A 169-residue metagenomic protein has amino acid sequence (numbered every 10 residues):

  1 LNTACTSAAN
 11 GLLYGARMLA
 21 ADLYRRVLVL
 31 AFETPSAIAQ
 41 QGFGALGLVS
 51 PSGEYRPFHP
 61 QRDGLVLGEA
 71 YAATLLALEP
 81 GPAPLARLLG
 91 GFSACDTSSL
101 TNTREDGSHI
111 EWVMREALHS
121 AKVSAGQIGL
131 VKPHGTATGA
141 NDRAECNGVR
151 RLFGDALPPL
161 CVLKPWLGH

Functional and structural regions predicted by a protein language model:
L1-A31, L67-P82, H169: Active-site-proximal alpha-helical scaffold in enzymes
L1-T3, H59-D63, L160-H169: Short pre-catalytic strand/loop immediately N-terminal to key active-site residues, enriched for Gly-Thr
L1-T3, P35-Q40, A125-R143: Conserved beta-ketoacyl condensing-enzyme motif
T3-S7, A31-S36, F92-D96, G135-A137 (+1 more regions): Acidic, glycine-rich active-site loops and adjacent beta-strand->loop/helix elements that engage anionic groups
S7, G11, V113-A121, L152: Stable alpha-helical structural segments in soluble proteins, enriched in small hydrophobic residues
Q40-S52, A144-L160: Acidic-glycine-rich active-site phosphate/pyrophosphate-binding loop
G53-A121, G129-L130: Condensing-enzyme catalytic core mediating Claisen C-C bond formation in acyl metabolism
L100-D106, T136-F153: Short glycine/threonine-rich loop-to-helix capping motif typified by GTGT followed within a few residues by an Asp-Pro
